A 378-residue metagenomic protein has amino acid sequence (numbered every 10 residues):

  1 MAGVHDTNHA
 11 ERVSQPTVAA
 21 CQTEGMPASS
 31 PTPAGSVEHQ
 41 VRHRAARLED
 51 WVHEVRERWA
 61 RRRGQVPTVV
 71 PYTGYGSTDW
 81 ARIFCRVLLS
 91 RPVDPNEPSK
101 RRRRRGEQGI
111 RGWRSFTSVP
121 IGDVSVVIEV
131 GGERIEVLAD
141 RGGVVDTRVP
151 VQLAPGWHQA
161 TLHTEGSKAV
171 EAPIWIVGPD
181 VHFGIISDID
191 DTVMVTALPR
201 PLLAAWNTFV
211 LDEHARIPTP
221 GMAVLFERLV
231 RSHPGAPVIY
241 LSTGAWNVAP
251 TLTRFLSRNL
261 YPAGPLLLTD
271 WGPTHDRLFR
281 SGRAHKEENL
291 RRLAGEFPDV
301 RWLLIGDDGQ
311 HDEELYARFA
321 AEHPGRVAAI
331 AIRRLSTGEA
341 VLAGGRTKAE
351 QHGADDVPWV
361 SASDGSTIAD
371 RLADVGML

Functional and structural regions predicted by a protein language model:
A2-R12: Extreme N-terminal basic, low-complexity initiation segments that serve as generic localization/processing leaders
G3, V18-P173, V177, G365-L378: Intrinsically disordered, serine/threonine/proline
H5, G178-D180, F297: Residue-level detector of transmembrane insertion/anchoring sites
A10, Q15-A19, L198-L202, A317: Alpha-helical transmembrane segments and their juxtamembrane interfaces
G25-H39, G244-L378: C-terminal cap/substrate-recognition subdomain and adjoining C-terminal extension of metal-dependent phosphatase-like
A28, P33-D50, E54-R63, T68 (+5 more regions): Alpha-helical substrate-recognition element adjacent to the catalytic core
A81, V238, W302: Short glycine- and Lys/Arg-enriched binding-loop motifs that mark or flank ligand-binding interfaces
Q108-G109, V151-L153, H163, L198-R200 (+6 more regions): Glycine-rich loops and low-complexity Gly/Arg-rich segments that provide flexible linkers or classic glycine-based
